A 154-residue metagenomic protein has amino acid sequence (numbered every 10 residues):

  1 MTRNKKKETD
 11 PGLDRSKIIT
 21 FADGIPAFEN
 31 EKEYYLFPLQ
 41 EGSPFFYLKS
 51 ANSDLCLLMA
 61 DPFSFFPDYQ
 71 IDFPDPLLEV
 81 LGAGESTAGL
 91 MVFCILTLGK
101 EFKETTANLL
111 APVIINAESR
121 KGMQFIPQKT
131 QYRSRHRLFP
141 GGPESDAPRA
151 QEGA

Functional and structural regions predicted by a protein language model:
T2-F66, S86-A154: Long, compositionally biased stretches
P62, D72-D75: Compact, glycine-rich, soluble single-domain proteins
Y69: Glycine/small-residue-rich pyrophosphate-binding loop that anchors the diphosphate of NDP-sugar donors
D75-E85: Short active-site loop/helix that positions an aromatic residue
